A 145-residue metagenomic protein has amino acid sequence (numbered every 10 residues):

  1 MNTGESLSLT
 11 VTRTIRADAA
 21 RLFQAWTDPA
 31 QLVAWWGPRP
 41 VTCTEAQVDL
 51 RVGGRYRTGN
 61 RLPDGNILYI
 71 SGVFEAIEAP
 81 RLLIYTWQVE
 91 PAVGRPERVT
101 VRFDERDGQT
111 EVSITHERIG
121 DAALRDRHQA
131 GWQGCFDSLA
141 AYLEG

Functional and structural regions predicted by a protein language model:
M1-T42: Hydrophobic ligand-binding cavity/cleft-lining segments
R13, I114-H116: Short, hydrophobic/aromatic-enriched beta-strand segments in well-ordered soluble domains
R16, S71, Q133-D137: Generic alpha-helical structural signal
F23-W26, W87, Q129-W132, F136: Tryptophan-centric aromatic hotspots in well-structured domains and transmembrane helices
V33, A46-V52, R57-D107, E117: Hydrophobic-ligand binding "helix-grip"
E117-G145: A conserved amphipathic terminal alpha-helix motif
